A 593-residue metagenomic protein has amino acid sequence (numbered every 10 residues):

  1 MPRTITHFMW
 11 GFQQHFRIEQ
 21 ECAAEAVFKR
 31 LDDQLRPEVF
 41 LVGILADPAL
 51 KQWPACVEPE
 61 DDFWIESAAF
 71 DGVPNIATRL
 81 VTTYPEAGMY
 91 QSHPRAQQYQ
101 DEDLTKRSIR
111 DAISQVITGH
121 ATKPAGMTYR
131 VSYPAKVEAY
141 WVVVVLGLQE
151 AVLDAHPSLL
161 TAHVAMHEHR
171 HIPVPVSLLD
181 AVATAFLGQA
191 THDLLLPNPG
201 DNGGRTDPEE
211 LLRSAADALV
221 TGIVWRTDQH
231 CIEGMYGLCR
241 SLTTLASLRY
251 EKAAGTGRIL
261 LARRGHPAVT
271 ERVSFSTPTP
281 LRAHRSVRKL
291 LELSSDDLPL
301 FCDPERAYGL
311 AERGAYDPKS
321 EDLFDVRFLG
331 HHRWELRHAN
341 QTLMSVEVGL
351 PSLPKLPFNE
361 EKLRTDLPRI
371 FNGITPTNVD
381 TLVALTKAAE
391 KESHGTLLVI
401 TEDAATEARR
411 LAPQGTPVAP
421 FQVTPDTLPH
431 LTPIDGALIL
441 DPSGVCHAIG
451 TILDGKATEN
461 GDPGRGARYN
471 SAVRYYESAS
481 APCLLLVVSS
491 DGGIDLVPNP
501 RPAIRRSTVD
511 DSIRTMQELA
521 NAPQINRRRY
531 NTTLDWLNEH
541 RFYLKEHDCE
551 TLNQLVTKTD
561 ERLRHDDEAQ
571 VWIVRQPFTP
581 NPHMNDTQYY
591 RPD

Functional and structural regions predicted by a protein language model:
P2-D593: Divalent-cation
